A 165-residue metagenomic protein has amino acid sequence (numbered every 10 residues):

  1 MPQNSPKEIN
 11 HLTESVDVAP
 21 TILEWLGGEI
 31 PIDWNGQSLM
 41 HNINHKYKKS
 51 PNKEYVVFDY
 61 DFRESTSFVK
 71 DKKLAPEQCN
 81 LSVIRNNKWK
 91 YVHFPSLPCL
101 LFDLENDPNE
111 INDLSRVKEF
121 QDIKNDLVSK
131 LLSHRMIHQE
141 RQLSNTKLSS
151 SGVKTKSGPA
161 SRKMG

Functional and structural regions predicted by a protein language model:
Q3-S5, V16-A19, E24-L100, G152-S157 (+1 more regions): C-terminal cap/loop subdomain of S1 sulfatases and analogous C-terminal strand-loop tails that border
P6-L12: A short glycine-threonine-serine/GTX helix/turn-capping micro-motif
D107: Intrinsically disordered, low-complexity polar regions and short flexible loop motifs
L114-G165: Long, internal low-complexity/basic segments
